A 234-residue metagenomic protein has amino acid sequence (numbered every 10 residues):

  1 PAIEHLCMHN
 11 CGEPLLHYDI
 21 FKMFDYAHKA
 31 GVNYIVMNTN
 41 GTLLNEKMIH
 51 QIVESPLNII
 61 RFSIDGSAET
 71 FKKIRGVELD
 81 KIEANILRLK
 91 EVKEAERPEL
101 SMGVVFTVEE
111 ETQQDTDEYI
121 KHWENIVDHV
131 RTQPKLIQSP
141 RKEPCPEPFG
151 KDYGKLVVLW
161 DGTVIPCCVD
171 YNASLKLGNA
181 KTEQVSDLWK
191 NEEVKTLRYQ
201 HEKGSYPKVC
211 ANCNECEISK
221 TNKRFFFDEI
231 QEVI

Functional and structural regions predicted by a protein language model:
P1-D128: Radical SAM/AdoMet-radical enzyme domain recognition
H17-I20, K47-M48, F71-K72, K142 (+3 more regions): Short glycine-/acidic-enriched loop or helix-start segments at secondary-structure transitions that form or flank
L87, E91-G103, K121-P140, T163 (+1 more regions): C-terminal accessory region of radical SAM enzymes
R141-E147: Short, surface-exposed loop/helix-turn segments at secondary-structure junctions that function as lids/hinges flanking
F149-D152: Short, small/polar residue-rich loop motifs at catalytic or cofactor-binding pockets
K155: Short hydrophobic/aromatic beta-strand element in the GNAT-like acyltransferase core that lines or flanks the acyl-donor
V158-D161: Short, acidic, Ser/Thr-enriched surface-loop or helix-capping motifs
F225-I234: Short cysteine/histidine-rich metal-coordination sites, predominantly Zn2+-binding motifs
